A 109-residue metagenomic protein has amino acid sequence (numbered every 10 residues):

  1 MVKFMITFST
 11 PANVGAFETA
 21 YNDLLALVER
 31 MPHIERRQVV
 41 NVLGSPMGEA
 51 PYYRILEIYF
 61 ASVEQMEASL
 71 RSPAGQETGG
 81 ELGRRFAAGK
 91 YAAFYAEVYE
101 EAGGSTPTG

Functional and structural regions predicted by a protein language model:
M1-G109: Macromolecular interaction modules
